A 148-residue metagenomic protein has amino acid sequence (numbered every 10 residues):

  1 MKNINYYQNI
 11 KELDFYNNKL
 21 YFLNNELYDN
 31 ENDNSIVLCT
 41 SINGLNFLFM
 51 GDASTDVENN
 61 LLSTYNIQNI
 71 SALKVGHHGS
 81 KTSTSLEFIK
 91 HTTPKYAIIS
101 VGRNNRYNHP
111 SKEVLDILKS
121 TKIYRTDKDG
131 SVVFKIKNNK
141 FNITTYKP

Functional and structural regions predicted by a protein language model:
M1-P148: Non-globular, low-confidence helical/coil segments that flank catalytic cores
